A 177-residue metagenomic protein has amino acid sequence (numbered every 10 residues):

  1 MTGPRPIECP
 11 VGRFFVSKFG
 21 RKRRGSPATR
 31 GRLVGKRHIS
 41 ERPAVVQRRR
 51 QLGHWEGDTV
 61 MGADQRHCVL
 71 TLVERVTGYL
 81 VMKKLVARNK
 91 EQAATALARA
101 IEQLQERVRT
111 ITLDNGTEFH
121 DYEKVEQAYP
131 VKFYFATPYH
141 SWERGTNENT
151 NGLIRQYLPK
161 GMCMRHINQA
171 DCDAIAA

Functional and structural regions predicted by a protein language model:
M1-Q47: Basic, flexible linker segments flanking DNA-binding modules in nucleic acid-interacting mobile-element proteins
V45, R49, G53, G161-M162: Glycine-centered loop/turn motifs
L52-G62: Two-metal-ion RNase H-like nuclease active-site motif
D58, L72, G78, L97 (+3 more regions): Mobile genetic element proteins and their domesticated derivatives, centered on retroelements and DNA transposons
M61-Q65, M82-E106: Active-site beta-loop-alpha junctions of metal-dependent nucleic acid enzymes, especially the RNase H-like/DDE
C68-V69: Short loop/turn microsegments at loop-to-beta-strand junctions
E102, E123-F133, T137-A177: Charged alpha-helix within mobile-element recombinases
E106-D121, Y139: Acidic/histidine-rich, metal-coordinating catalytic segments
